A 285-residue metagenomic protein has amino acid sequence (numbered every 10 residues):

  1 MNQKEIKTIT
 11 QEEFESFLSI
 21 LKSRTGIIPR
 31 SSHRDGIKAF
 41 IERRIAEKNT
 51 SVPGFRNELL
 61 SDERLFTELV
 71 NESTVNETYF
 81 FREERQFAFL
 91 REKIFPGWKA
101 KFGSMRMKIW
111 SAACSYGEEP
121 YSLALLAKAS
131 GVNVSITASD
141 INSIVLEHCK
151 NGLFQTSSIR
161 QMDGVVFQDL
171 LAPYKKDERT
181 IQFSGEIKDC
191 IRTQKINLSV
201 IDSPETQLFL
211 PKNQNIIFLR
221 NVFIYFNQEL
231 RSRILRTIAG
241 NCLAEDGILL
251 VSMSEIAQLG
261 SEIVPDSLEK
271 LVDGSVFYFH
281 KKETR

Functional and structural regions predicted by a protein language model:
M1-G103, N215-I216, C242-L243: A short N-terminal interaction module
E92, P96, L125-A129, N151 (+1 more regions): Short, well-ordered alpha-helices that flank and scaffold nucleotide-derived cofactor binding pockets
S104-G117, S135-T137: Conserved class I S-adenosyl-L-methionine
Y116-G131: Conserved SAM-binding loop of SAM-dependent methyltransferases across substrates and taxa, primarily the Class I
S135-F218, V222-F226, L230, E255-A257 (+2 more regions): Extended basic-aromatic, gly/pro-enriched interface segments that bind polyanionic ligands
S232-E245: A short glycine-rich, Lys/Arg-flanked "PGG" loop and its adjoining helix->strand segment in the class I
E245-M253: Conserved beta-strand signature within the Rossmann-like core of class I S-adenosyl-L-methionine
V272-Y278: Short hydrophobic/aromatic beta-strand or adjacent loop that forms the aromatic wall/cage of a ligand/substrate-binding
